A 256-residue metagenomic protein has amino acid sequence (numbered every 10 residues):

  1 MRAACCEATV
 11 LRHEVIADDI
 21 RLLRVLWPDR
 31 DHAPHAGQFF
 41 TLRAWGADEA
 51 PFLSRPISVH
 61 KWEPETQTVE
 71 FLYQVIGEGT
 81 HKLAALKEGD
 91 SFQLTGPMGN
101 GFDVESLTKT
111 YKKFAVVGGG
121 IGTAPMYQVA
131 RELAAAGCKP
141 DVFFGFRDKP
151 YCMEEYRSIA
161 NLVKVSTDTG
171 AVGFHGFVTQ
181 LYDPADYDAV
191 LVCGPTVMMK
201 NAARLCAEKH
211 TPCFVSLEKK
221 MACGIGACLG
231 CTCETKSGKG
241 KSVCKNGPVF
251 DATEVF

Functional and structural regions predicted by a protein language model:
M1-E88: Ferredoxin-reductase
R12, K61, V165-T167, V215 (+1 more regions): Structural signal for conserved beta-strand scaffold positions within catalytic alpha/beta enzyme cores
E78-K220: FNR/FR-type flavoprotein reductase catalytic core
T123-P125, T196, E218-P248: Local cysteine-cluster metal-coordination motifs and their immediate loop/turn environment, predominantly Fe-S cluster
N246-F256: Short microdomains enriched in Cys/His and/or Lys/Arg
